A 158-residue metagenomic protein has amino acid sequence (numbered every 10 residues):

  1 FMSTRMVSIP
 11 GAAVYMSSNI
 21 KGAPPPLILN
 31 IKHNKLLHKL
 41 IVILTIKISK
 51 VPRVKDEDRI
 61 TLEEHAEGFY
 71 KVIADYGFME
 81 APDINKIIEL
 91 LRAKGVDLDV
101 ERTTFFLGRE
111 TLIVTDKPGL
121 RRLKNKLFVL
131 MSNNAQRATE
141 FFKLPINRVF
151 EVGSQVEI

Functional and structural regions predicted by a protein language model:
F1-I158: Cytosolic C-terminal regulatory domains/tails of membrane transporters and channels
